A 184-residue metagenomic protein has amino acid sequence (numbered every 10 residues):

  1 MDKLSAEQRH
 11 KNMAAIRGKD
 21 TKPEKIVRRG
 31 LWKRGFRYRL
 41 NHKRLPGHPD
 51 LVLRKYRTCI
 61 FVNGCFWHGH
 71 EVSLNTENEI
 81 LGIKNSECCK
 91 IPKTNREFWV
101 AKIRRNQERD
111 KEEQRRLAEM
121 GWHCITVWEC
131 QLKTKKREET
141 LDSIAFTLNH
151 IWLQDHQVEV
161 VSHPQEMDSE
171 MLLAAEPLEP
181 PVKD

Functional and structural regions predicted by a protein language model:
M1-T126, C130-D184: Nucleic-acid endo/exonuclease domains
